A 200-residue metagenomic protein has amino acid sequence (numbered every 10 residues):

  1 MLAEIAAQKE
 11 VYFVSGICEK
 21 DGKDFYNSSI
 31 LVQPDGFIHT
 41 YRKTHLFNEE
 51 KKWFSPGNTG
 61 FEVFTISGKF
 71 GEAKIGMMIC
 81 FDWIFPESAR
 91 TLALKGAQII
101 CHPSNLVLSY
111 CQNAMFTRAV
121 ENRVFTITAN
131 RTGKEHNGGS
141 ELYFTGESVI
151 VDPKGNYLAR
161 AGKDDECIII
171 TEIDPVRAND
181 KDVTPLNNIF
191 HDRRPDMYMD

Functional and structural regions predicted by a protein language model:
M1-Y12, W83-I168: CN hydrolase (nitrilase-like) catalytic-core segments centered on the catalytic cysteine and neighboring Lys/Glu
E4, K20-K95, S104, Y110-T117 (+1 more regions): Active-site catalytic loop in hydrolytic enzyme cores
S15-I17, S28-L31, E62, T128 (+2 more regions): Short beta-strand scaffold segments in enzyme catalytic cores
C18-K20, G133: Glycine-rich, aromatic-flanked loop segments that form ligand/cofactor-binding clefts across common enzyme folds
G36-H39, N156-L158, A178-D180: Short helix-loop capping/hinge motifs at secondary-structure junctions, enriched in acidic/polar residues
Y41, F64, A129, A161 (+1 more regions): Hydrophobic residues at beta-strand termini and immediately following loops that shape nucleotide-binding pockets
K43, I66, P153, K163 (+1 more regions): Active-site donor-binding loop signature of nucleotide-sugar glycosyltransferases
A178-D200: A conserved C-terminal secondary-structure "cap"
